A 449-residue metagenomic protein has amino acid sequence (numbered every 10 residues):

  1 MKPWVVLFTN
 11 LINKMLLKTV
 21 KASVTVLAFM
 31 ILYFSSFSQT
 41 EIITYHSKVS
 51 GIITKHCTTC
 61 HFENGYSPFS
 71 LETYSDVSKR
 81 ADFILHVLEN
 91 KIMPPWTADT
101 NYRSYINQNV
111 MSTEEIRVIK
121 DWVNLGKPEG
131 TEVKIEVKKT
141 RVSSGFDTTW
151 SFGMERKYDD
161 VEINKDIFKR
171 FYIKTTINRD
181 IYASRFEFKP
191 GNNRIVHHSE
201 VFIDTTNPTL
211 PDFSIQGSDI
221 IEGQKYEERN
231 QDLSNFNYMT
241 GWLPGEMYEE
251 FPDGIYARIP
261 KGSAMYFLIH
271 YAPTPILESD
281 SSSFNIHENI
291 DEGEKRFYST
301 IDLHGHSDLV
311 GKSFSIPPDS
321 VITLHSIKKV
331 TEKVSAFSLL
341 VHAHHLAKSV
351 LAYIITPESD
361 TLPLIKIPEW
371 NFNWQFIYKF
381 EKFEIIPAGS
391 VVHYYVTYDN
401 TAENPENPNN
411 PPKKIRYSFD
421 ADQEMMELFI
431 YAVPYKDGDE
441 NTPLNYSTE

Functional and structural regions predicted by a protein language model:
M1-I43: Bacterial Sec-dependent N-terminal signal peptides
I12-M15, I92, E200: Intrinsic disorder/low-complexity detector
Q39-F171: Aromatic- and Gly/Pro-enriched helix-to-coil junctions and flexible linker segments
H86, P95-W96, T100-Y105, K134-I181 (+2 more regions): Beta-strand-centric surfaces of beta-sandwich/beta-rich domains
